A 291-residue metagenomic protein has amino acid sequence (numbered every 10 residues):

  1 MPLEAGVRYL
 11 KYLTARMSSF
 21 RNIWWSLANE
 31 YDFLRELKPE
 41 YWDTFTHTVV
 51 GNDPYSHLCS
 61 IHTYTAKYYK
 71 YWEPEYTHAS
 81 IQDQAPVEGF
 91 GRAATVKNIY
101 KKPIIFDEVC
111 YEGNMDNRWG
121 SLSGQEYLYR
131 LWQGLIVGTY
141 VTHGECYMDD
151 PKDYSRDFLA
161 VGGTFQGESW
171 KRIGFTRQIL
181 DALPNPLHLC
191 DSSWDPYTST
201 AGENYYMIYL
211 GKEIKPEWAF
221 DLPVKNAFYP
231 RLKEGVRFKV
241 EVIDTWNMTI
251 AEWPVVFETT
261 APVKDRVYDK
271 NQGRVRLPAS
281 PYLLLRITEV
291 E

Functional and structural regions predicted by a protein language model:
M1-G6, P74-E75, W119-L122, R156-A160: Short low-complexity, flexible loop/linker segments enriched in glycine and/or proline with clustered acidic
M1-I104: Active-site neighborhood of glycoside hydrolase catalytic domains
E30, E108, E289: Acidic-residue sensor for enzyme active/binding pockets
Y31, T65, Q84, C110-E112 (+3 more regions): Short, solvent-exposed coil/turn elements at secondary-structure transition points
E73-K152: Catalytic-core region of carbohydrate-active enzymes that cleave or remodel glycosidic bonds
E112-M115, Y127-P254, Q272-E291: Aromatic- and carboxylate-lined catalytic core of secreted/periplasmic carbohydrate-active enzymes
E252-P262: Solvent-exposed serine/threonine-rich low-complexity stretches and specific carbohydrate-binding patches
K264-N271: Aromatic sugar-binding surface patches on proteins that engage polysaccharides or sugar-phosphate polymers
